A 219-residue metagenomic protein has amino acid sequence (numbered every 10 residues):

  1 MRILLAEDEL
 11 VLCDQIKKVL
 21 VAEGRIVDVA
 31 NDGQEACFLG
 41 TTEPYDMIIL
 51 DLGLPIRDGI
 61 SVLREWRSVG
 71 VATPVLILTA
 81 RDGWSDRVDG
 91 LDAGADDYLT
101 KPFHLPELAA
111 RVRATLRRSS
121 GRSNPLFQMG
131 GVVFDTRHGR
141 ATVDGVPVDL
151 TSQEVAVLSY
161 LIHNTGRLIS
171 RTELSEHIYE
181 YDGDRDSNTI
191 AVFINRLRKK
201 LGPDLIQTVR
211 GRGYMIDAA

Functional and structural regions predicted by a protein language model:
M1-S123: N-terminal/domain-start alpha-helical segments
R2, A110-L168: Short, Lys/Arg-enriched segments at the junction into DNA-binding effector domains of transcriptional regulators
R2, I26, P74, L126 (+3 more regions): Residues at or immediately flanking beta-strands
A30, Q128-G130, D135, V209-R210 (+1 more regions): Solvent-exposed beta-strand sheet faces enriched in polar/charged residues
N31, L54, D58, D82 (+4 more regions): Short, well-ordered turn and helix-capping elements at secondary-structure junctions
V71, P125, G130, G202 (+1 more regions): Residue-level signal for beta-strand positions within conserved beta-sheet cores that form or flank
R140-L205, R210-R212, A218: Positively charged, aromatic-enriched patches within helix-turn-helix-type DNA-binding elements, predominantly
